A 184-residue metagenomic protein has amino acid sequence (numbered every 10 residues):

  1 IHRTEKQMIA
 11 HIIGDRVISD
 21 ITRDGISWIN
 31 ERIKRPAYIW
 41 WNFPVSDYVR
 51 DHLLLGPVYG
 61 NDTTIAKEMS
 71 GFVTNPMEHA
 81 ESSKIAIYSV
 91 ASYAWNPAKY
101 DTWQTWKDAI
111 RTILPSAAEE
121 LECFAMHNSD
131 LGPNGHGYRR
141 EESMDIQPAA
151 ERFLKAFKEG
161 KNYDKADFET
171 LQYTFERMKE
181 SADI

Functional and structural regions predicted by a protein language model:
I1-W103: Catalytic-core regions of glycoside hydrolase
K99-I184: C-terminal functional modules
